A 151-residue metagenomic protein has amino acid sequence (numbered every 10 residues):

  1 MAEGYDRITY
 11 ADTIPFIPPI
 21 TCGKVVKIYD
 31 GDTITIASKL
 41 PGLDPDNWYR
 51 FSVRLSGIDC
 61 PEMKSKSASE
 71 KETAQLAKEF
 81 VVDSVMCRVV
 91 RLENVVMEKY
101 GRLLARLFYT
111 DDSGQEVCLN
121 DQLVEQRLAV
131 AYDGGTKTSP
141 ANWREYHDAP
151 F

Functional and structural regions predicted by a protein language model:
M1-F151: Small beta-barrel nucleic-acid-binding modules, primarily SNase/OB-fold domains and secondarily Tudor-like barrels
